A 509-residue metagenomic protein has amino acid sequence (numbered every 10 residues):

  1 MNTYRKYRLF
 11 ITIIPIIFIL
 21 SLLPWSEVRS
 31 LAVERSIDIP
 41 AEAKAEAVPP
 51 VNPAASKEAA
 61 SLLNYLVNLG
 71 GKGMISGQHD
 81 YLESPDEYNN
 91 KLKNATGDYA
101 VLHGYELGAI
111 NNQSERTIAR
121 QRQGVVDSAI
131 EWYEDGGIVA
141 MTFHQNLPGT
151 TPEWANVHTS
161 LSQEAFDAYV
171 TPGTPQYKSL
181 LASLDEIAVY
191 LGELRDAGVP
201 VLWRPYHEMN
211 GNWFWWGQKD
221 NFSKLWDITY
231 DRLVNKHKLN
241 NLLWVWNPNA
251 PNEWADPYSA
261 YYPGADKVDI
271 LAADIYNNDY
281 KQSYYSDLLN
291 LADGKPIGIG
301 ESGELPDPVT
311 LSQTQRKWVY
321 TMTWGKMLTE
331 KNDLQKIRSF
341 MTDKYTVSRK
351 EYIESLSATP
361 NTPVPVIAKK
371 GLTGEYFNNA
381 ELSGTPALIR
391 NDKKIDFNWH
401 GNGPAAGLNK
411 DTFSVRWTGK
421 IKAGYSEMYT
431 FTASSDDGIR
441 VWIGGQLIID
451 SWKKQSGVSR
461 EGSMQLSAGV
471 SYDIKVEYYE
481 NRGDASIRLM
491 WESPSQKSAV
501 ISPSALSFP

Functional and structural regions predicted by a protein language model:
Y7-E27: Sec-dependent N-terminal signal peptides of Gram-positive bacterial secreted proteins and lipoproteins
L31-Q123, P308-T310, E351-V364: N-terminal module-boundary/linker segments of secreted carbohydrate-active enzymes
S61, S84-N94, G124-V126, E186-Y190 (+3 more regions): Alpha-helical scaffolding within the catalytic cores of extracellular/periplasmic polymer-degrading hydrolases
M74-H79, K295-N361: Substrate-binding cleft of secreted/luminal carbohydrate-active enzymes
G77-H79, R204-Y206, W226-D256, K295-L305: Aromatic-lined carbohydrate-recognition surfaces of secreted/lumenal glycan-active proteins
G108, N112-L239: Substrate-binding cleft of extracellular glycoside hydrolase catalytic domains
Y258-D279, W324: Aromatic- and acid-rich polysaccharide-binding/catalytic face of secreted or lumenal carbohydrate-active enzymes
P363-P509: Acidic/polar, compositionally biased interaction segments
